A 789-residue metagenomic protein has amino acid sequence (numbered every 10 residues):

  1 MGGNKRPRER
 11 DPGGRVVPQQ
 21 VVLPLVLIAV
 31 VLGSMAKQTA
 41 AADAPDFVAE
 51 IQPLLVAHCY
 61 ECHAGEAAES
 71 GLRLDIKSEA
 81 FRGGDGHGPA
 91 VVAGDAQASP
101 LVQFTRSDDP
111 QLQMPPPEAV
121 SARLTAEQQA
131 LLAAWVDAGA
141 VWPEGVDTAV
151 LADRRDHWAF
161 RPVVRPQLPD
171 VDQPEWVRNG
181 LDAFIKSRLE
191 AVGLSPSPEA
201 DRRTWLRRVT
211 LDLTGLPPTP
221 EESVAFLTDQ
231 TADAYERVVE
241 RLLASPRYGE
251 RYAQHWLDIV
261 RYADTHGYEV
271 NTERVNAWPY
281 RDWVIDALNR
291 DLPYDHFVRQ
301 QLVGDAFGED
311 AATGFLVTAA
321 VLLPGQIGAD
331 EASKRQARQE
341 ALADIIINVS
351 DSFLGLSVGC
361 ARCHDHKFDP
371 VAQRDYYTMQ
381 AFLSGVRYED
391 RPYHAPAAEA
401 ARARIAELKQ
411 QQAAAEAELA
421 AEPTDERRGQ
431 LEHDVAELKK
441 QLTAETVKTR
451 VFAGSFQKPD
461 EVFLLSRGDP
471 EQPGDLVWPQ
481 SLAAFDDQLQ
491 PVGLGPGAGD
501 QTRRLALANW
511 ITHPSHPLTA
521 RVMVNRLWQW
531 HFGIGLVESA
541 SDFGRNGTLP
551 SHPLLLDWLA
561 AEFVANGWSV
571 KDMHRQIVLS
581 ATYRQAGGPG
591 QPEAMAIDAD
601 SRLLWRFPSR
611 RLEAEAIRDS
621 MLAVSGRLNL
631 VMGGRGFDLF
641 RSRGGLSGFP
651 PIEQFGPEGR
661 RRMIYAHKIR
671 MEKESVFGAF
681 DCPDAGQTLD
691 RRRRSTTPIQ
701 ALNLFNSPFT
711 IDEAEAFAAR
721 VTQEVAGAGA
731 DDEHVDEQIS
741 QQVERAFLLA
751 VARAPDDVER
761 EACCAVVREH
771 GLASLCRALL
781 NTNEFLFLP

Functional and structural regions predicted by a protein language model:
G2-G3, G13-G14, G33, G727-G729: Residue-identity detector for glycine
N4-L25: Bacterial N-terminal signal peptides that target proteins for export
V22-S34: Bacterial N-terminal signal peptides
A40-A133, V141-S187, R203, R207-R208 (+9 more regions): Solvent-exposed helix-loop boundary motif
M114-P115, Y268, R290, G314 (+1 more regions): Active-site histidine-acidic residue metal-binding/catalytic motifs, centered on HxH/HExxH-like signatures
Q173-R208, D212-R247, R261-L302, A306 (+5 more regions): Primarily short, surface-exposed interaction patches in extracytoplasmic proteins
L775: Globin-like tetrapyrrole-binding proteins
